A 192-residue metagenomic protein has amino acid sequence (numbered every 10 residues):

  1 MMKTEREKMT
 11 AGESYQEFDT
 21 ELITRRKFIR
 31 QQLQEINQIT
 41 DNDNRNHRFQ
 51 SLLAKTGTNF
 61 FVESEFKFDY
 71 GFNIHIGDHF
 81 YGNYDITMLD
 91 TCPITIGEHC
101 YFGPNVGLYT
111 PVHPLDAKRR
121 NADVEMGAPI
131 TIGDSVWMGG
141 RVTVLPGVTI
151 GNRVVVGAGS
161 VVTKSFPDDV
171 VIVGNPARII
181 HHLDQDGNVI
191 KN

Functional and structural regions predicted by a protein language model:
M1-N59, A177-N192: Terminal amphipathic alpha-helical/low-complexity segments used for targeting or macromolecular assembly
R6-E7, L52, E98, A122 (+2 more regions): Short secondary-structure boundary/capping segments
N37, K164-D169: Short arginine-rich
R45-R48, G140, A158: Hydrophobic alpha-helical segments typical of transmembrane helices and their membrane-interface/capping positions
F66-I150, V170, N175-N192: Flexible, glycine/small-residue-enriched loop-and-beta-strand segment within the central core of proteins
R153-S165: C-terminal/domain-terminus segments
